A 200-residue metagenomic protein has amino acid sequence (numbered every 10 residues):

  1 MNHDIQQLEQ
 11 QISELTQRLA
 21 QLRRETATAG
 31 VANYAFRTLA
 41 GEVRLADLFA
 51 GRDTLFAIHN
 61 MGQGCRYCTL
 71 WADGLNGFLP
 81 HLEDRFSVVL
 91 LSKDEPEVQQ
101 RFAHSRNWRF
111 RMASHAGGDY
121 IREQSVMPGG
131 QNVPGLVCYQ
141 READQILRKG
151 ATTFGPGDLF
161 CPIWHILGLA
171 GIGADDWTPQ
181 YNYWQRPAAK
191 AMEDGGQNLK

Functional and structural regions predicted by a protein language model:
M1-L55, N60-D84, H104, R111 (+1 more regions): Non-globular targeting/processing and membrane-anchoring segments
S87-G118: Conserved segment of the thioredoxin-like fold in thiol-based oxidoreductases
